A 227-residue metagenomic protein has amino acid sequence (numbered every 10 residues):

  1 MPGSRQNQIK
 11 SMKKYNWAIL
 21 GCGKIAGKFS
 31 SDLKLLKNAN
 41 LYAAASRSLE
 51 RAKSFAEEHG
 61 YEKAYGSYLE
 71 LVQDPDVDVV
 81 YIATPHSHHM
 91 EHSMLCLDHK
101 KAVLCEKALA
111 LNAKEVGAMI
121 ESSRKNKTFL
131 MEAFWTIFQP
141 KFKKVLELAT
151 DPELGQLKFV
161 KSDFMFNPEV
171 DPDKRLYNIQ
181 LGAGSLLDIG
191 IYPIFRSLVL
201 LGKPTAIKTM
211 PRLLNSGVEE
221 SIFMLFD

Functional and structural regions predicted by a protein language model:
P2-H59: N-terminal Rossmann-like dinucleotide-binding module
A52, H92, M119, V145 (+1 more regions): Aromatic/hydrophobic pocket-lining residues that form π-stacking "cages" and hydrophobic walls in ligand
H59-S122: Beta-loop-alpha module in the N-terminal Rossmann-like domain of NAD(P)-dependent dehydrogenases, especially those
G117-W135, Q156-F159: Rossmann-fold dehydrogenase core element
T136-K208, N215: Predominantly a Rossmann-like dinucleotide-binding segment in NAD(P)-dependent oxidoreductases
G217-I222: A short, glycine/Asx- and small/polar-enriched loop/turn that sits immediately N-terminal to a beta-strand
M224-D227: Active-site beta-strand termini and strand-to-loop segments that position acidic
